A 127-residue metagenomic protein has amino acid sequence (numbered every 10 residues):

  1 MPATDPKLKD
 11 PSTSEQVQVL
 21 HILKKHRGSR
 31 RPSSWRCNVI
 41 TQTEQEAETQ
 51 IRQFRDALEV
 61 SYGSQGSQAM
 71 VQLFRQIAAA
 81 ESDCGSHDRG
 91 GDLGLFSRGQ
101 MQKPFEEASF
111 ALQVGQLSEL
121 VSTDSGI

Functional and structural regions predicted by a protein language model:
M1-E44, A80, Q100-I127: Proteostasis/folding factors centered on peptidyl-prolyl cis-trans isomerases
T49, Q53-P104: Peptidyl-prolyl cis-trans isomerase
